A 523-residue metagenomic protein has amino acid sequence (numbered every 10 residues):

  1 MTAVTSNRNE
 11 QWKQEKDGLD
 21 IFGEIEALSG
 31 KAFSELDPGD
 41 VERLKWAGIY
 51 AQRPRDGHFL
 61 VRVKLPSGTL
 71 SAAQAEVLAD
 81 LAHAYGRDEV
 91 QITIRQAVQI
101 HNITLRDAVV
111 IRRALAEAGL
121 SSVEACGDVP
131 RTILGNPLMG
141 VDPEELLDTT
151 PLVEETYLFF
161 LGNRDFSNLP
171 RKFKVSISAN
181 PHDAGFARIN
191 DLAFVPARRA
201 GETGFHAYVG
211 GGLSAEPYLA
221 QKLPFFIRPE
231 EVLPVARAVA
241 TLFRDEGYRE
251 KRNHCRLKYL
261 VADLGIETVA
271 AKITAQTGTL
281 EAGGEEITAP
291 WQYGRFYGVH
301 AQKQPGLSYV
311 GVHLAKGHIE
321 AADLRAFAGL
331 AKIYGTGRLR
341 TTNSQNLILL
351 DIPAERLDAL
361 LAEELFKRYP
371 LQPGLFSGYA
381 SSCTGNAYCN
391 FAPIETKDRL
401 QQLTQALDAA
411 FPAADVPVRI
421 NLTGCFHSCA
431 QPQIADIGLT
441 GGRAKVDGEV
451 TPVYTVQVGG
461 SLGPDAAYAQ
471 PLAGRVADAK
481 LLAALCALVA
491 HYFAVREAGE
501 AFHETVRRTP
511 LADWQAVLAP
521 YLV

Functional and structural regions predicted by a protein language model:
M1-V523: Peripheral terminal and linker regions in Fe-S/redox and tRNA-modifying enzymes
